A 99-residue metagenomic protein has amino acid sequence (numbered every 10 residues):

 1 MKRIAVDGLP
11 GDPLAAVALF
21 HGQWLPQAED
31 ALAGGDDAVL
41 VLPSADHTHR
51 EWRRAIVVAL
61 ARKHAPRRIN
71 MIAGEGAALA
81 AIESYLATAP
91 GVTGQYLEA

Functional and structural regions predicted by a protein language model:
M1-G22: STAS-typified acidic loop motif
M1-K2, A33-A38, A65-P66, E75: Short glycine/proline-enriched coil/turn segments at helix->beta-strand junctions
A5-G8, A38-A45, N70-A73: Conserved beta-strand segments of the P-loop GTPase G domain that flank and frequently precede/overlap
L9-A16, S44-H49, E75-A77: Short acidic, S/G/P-rich loop/turn micro-motifs used as interaction or catalytic elements
H21, L25, E29, A38-L40: Long, intrinsically disordered regulatory tails of eukaryotic protein kinases
G22-P26, A55-V58, I72-A99: C-terminal helical subdomain
Q27, A31, G35, H49-W52 (+2 more regions): Active-site-adjacent segment of SDR/Rossmann-fold oxidoreductases
